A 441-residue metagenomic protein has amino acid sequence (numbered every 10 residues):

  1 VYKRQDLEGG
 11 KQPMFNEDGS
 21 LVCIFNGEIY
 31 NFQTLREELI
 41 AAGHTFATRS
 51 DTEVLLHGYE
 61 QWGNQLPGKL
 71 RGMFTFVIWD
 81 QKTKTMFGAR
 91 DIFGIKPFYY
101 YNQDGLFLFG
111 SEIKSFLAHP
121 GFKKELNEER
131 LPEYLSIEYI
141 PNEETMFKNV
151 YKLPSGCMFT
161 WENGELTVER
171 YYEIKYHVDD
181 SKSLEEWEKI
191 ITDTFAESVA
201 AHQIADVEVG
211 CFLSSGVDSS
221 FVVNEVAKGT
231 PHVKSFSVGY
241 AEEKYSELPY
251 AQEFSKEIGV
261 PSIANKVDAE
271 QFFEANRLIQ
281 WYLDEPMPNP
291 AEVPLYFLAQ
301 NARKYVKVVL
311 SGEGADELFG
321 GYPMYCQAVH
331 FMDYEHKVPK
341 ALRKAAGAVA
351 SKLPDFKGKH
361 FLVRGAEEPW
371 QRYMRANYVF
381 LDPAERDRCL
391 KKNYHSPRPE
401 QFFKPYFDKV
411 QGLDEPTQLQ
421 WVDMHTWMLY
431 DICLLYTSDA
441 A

Functional and structural regions predicted by a protein language model:
V1: Active-site loops and adjacent core secondary-structure elements that bind or stabilize anionic groups
R4-I24, F74-V77, P141-K152, E197-A201: Acidic loop->beta-strand submotif enriched in PP2C/PPM serine/threonine phosphatases
G27, L55, F159, S255 (+1 more regions): Residue-level signal for inorganic ion chemistry
N31, T48-D51, L70, N127-E128 (+7 more regions): Hydrophobic (often cysteine-bearing) scaffold residues that line and stabilize catalytic clefts of nucleotide/cofactor
Q33-E53, W79-E185: N-terminal segments that mediate ammonia production and transfer in glutamine-dependent amidotransferase systems
A41, Q81-L108, K175-F403, L435-A441: ATP-dependent adenylate-handling active sites, centered on carboxylate activation for C-N bond formation
R49-K84: Catalytic core of PPM/PP2C metal-dependent serine/threonine phosphatase domains
L419-L435: Alpha/beta-hydrolase fold catalytic core
